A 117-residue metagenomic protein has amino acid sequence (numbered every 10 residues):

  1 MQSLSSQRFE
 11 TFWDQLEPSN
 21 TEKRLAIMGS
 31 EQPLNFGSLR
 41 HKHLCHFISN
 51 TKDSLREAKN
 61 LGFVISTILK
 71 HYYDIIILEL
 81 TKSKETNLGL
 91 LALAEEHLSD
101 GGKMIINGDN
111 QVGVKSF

Functional and structural regions predicted by a protein language model:
M1-T21: S-adenosyl-L-methionine
S19-L34: Conserved class I S-adenosyl-L-methionine
M28, I77-L80, N107: Conserved beta-strand segments of the P-loop GTPase G domain that flank and frequently precede/overlap
P33-V64: Class I SAM-dependent methyltransferase SAM/SAH-binding core
V64-K84: A short acidic, Gly/Pro-enriched loop at the edge of an enzyme's catalytic core that lines a small-molecule cofactor
K84-T86, G113: Short glycine-rich, flexible loops that bind phosphorylated cofactors or substrates
N87-K103: A short glycine-rich, Lys/Arg-flanked "PGG" loop and its adjoining helix->strand segment in the class I
D100-V112: Conserved beta-strand signature within the Rossmann-like core of class I S-adenosyl-L-methionine
